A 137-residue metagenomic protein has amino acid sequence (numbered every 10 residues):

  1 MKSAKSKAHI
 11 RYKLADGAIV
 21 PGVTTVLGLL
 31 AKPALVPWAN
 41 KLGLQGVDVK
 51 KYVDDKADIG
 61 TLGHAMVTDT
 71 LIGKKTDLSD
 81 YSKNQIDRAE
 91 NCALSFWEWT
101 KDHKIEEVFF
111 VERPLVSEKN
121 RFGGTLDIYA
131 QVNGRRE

Functional and structural regions predicted by a protein language model:
M1-G123: Metal-dependent nuclease catalytic cores that hydrolyze phosphodiester bonds in DNA/RNA, characterized by
K104, Y129-E137: Active-site beta-strand-loop-beta-strand hairpin of nuclease catalytic cores that positions key catalytic residues
L126: Acidic (Asp/Glu) carboxylate-rich active-site/surface patches
